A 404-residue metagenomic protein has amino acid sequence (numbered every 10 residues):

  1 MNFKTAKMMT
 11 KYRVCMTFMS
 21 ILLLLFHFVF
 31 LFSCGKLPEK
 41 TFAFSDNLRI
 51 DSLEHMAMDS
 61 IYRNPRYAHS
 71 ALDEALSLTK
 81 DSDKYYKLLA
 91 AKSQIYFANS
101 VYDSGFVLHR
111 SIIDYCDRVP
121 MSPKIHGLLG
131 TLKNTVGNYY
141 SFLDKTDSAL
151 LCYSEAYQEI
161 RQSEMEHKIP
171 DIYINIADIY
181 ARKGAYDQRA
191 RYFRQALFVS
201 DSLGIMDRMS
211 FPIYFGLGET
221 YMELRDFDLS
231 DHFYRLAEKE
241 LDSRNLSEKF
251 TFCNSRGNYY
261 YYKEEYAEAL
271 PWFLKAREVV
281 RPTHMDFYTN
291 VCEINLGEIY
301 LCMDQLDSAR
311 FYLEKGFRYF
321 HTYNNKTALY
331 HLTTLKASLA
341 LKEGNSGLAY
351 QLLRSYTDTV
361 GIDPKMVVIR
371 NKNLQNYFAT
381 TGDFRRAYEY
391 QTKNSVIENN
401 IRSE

Functional and structural regions predicted by a protein language model:
M19-L31: Bacterial N-terminal signal peptides
L31-Q94, S100-V107, R118-L128: N-terminal leader/linker segments that initiate helical-solenoid repeat arrays
K36-H55, D59-H69, D103-V107, D147 (+6 more regions): Hydrophobic positions within repeat-based interaction scaffolds
F44-S45, K80-D83, P120, K124 (+7 more regions): Structural signature of alpha-solenoid helical repeat scaffolds
E54, M58-I61, A90-A98, G127-F142 (+6 more regions): Conserved alpha-helical positions within TPR/SEL1-like repeat arrays
Y67-S70, S104, S148, E155 (+11 more regions): Alpha-helical positions within canonical tetratricopeptide repeat
D73-S77, S111-M121, S154-R161, R194-S202 (+5 more regions): Amphipathic alpha-helical segments of tetratricopeptide repeats
